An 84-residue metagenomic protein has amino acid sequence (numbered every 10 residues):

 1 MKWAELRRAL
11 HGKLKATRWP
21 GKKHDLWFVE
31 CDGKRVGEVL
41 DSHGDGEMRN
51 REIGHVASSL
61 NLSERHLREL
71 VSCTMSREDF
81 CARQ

Functional and structural regions predicted by a protein language model:
M1-T17: Amphipathic alpha-helical segments
K2, M48-E52, S63-H66: Amphipathic alpha-helical interface surfaces
L10, L26, G33-K34, L67 (+1 more regions): Residue-level detector of solvent-exposed, low-hydrophobicity positions
T17-S58: A short, structured beta-strand/loop element
S58-Q84: C-terminal structural segments of small proteins and small subunits
